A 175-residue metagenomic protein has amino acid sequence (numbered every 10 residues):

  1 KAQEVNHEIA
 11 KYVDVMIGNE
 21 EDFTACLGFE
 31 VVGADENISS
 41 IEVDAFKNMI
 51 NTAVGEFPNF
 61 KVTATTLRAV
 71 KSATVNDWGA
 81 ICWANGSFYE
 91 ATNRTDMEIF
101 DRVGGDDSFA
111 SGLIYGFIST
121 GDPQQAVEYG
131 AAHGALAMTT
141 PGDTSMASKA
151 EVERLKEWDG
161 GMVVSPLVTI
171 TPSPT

Functional and structural regions predicted by a protein language model:
K1-H7: Charged helix-capping and loop-helix junction motifs
E8-I9, E56: Structural alpha-helical scaffold elements that stabilize or flank donor/cofactor-binding regions in carbohydrate
A10-V13, D101-V103: A short, ordered amphipathic alpha-helix with a cationic face
D14-V15, K61: Receiver (REC) domain switch/active-site residues of two-component response regulators
I17-E20: Conserved thiamine diphosphate
F23-T24, V152: A generic structural signal for short hydrophobic patches within well-formed alpha-helices
E30-T175: Conserved phosphate-binding/catalytic region of the ribokinase-like
